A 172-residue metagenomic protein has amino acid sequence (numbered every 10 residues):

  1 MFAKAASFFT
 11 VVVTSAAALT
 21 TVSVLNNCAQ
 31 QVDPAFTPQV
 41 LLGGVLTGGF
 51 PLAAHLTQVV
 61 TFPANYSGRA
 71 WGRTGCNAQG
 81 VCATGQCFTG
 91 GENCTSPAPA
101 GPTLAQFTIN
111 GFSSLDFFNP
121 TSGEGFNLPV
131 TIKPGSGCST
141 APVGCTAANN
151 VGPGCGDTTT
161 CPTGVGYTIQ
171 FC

Functional and structural regions predicted by a protein language model:
M1-T20: Fungal secretory targeting signals
A17-C172: Extracellular low-complexity, O-glycosylation-prone Ser/Thr/Pro/Gly-rich "stalks" and linkers flanking catalytic
